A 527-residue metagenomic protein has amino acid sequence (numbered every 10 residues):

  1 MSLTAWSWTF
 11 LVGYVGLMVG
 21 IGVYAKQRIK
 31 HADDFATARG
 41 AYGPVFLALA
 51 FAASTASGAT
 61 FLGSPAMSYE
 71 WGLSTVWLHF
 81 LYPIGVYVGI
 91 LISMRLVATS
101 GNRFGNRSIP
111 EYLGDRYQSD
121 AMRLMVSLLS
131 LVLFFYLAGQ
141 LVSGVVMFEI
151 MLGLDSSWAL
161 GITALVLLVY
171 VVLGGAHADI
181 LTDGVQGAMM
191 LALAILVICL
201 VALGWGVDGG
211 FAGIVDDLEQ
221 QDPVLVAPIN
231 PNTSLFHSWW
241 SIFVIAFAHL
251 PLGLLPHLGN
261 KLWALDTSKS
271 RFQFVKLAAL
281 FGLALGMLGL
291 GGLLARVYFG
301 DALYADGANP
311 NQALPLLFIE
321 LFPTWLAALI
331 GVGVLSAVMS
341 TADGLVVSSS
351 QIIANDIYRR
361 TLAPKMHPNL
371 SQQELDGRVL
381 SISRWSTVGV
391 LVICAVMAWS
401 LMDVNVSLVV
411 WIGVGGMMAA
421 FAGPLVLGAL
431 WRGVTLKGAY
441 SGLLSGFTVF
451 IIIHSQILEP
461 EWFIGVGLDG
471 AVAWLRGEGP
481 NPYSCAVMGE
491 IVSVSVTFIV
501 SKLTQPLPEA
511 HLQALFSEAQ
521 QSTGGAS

Functional and structural regions predicted by a protein language model:
M1-S527: Membrane-embedded helix-loop-helix hairpins and adjacent transmembrane boundary segments in multi-pass transporters
